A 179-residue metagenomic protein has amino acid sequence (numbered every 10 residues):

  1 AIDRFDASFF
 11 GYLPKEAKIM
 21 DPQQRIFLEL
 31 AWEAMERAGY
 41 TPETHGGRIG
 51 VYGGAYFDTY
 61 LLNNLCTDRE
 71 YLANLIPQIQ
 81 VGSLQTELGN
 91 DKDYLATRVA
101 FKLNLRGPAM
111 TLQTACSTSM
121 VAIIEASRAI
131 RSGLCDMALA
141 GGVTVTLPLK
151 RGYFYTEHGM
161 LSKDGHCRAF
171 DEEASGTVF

Functional and structural regions predicted by a protein language model:
A1-E173, F179: Cys-dependent condensing catalytic cores that perform Claisen condensation/acyl-transfer in fatty-acid/polyketide
